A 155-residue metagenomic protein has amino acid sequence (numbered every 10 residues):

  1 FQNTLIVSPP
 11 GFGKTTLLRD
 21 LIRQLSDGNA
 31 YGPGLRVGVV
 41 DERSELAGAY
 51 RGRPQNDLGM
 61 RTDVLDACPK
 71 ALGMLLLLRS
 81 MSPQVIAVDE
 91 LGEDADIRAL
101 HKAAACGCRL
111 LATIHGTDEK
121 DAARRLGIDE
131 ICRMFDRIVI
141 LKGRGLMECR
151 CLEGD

Functional and structural regions predicted by a protein language model:
F1-E42: P-loop NTPase nucleotide-binding module
Q2-F12, T16-R19, R53, L77 (+2 more regions): Peripheral, non-AAA+ core regions of ATP-driven protein-machinery
N3, G11, R43-A47, P69-K70 (+6 more regions): Conserved nucleotide-binding/hydrolysis micro-motifs of P-loop NTPases
V7-P10, D63-A67, V88-E90: Glycine- and other small-residue-rich loops at beta-strand/loop junctions that grip anionic moieties
L17-D20, K70-L76, A99: Well-ordered alpha-helical segments embedded in enzymatic catalytic cores
S26-L77: P-loop NTPase switch/communication element
R53, T62-V64, I114, E130-D155: C-terminal lobe/lid and adjacent interdomain/linker elements of RecA-like ASCE P-loop ATPase modules
M81-G143: Conserved P-loop NTPase nucleotide-binding/switch module
